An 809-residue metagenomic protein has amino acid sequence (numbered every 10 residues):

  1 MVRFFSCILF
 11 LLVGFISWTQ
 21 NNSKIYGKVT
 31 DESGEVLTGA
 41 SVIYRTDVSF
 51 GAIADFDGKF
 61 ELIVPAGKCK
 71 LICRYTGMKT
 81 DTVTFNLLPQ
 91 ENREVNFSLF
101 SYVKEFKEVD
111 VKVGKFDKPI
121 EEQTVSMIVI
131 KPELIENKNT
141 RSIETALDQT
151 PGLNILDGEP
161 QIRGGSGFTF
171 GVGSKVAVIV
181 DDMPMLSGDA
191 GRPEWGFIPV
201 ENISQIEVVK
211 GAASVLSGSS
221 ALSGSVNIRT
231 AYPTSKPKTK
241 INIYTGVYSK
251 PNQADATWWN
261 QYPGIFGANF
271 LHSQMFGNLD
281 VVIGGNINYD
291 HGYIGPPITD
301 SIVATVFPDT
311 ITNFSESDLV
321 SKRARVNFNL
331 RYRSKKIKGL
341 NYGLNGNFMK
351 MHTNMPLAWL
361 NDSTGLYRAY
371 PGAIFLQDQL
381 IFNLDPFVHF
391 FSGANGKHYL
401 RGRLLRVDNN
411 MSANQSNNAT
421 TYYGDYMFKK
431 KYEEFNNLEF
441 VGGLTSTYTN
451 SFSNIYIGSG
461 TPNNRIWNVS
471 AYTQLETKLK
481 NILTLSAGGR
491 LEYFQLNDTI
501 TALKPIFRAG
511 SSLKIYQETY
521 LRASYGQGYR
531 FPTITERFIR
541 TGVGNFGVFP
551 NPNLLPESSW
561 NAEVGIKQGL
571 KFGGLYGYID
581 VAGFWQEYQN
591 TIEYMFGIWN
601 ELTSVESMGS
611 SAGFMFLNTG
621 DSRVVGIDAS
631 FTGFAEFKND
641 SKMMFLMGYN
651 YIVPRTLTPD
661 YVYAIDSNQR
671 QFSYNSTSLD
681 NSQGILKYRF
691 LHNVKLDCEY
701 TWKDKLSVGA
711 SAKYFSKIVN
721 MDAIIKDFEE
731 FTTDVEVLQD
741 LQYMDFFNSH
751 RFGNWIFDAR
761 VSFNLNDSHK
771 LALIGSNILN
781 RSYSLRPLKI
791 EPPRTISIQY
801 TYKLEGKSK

Functional and structural regions predicted by a protein language model:
T30-E35, A40-R45, R74-M78, L88 (+1 more regions): Short, acidic, small-residue-rich periplasmic hinge/interaction motif at the N-terminus of Gram-negative outer-membrane
E61-I63, M183-A212: Short acidic/polar hinge/loop motifs at secondary-structure boundaries that mediate gating or recognition
E144-M183, S187, G224: Extracytoplasmic beta-strand/coil segments of soluble accessory domains associated with Gram-negative outer-membrane
D182, S273-F276, R331-S334, E557-N561 (+2 more regions): Conserved C-terminal beta-signal and adjacent last beta-strands/turns of outer-membrane beta-barrel proteins
F197-N242: A beta-strand signature from Gram-negative outer-membrane beta-barrel systems, especially the internal plug domain
N242, L479, F584-E587, S611-A723: Gram-negative outer-membrane beta-barrel transporters
D290-N327, R331-H398, L404-Y423: Flexible loop and strand-edge segments within Gram-negative outer membrane beta-barrel domains
G372-N383, F391, K514, Y520 (+3 more regions): Outer-membrane beta-barrel signature, preferentially recognizing the C-terminal barrel domain of Gram-negative
